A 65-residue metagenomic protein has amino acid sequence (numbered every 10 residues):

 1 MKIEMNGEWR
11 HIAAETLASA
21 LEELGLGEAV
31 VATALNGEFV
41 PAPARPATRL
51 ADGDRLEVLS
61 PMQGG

Functional and structural regions predicted by a protein language model:
M1-G64: Ubiquitin-like/PB1-type beta-grasp interaction modules and other compact soluble beta-rich domains
